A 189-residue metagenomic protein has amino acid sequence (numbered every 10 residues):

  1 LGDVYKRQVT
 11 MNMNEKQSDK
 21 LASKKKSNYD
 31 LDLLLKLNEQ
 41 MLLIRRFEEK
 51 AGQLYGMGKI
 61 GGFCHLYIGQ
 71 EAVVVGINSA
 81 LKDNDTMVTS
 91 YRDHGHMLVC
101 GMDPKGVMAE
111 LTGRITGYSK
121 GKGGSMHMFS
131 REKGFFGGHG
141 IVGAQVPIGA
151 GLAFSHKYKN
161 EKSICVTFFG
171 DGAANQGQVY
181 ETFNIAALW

Functional and structural regions predicted by a protein language model:
L1-Y5: Short, small-residue-biased leader/transition segments that mark boundaries at the very start of proteins
T10-V73, S79: Conserved acidic/glycine
E49-G52, M57-W189: Cofactor-binding active-site loop characterized by glycine-rich and histidine/acidic residues
